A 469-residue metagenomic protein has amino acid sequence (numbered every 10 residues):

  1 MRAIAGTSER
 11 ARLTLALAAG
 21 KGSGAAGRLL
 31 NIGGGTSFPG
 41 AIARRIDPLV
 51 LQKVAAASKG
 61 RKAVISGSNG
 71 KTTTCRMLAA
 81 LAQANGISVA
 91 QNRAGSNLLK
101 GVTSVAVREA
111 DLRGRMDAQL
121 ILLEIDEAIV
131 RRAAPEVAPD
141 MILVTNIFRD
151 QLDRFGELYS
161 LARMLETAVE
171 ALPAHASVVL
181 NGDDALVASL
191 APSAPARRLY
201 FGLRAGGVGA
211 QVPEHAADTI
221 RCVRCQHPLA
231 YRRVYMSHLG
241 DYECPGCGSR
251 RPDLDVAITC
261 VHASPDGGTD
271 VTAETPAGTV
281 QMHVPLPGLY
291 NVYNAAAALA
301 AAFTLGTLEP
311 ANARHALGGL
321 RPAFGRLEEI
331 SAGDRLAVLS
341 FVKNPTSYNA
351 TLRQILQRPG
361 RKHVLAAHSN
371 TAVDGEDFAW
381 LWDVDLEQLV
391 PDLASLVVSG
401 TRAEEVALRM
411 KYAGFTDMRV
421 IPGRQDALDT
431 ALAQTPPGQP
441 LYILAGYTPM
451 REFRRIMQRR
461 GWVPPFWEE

Functional and structural regions predicted by a protein language model:
M1-T36, T219, Q226, M236-G248 (+3 more regions): ATP-dependent carboxylate-amine ligase
S8-G202, G207-P213, A217-R221: Phosphate-binding loop of NTP-binding sites
I42, Q83, G278, F303 (+1 more regions): Short polybasic/polar patches that bind polyanions
G60, V144, F148-R335: Acidic, Mg2+-coordinating active-site environments of NTP-dependent enzymes
S68, S96-N97, P276, P287-L289 (+3 more regions): Short, surface-exposed acidic/glycine-rich loop or hinge patches that mediate macromolecular interfaces
C75, R131-A133, D153-R154, S189-A191 (+7 more regions): Short glycine-/acidic-enriched loop or helix-start segments at secondary-structure transitions that form or flank
L78, A82, V102-A106, A295-L305 (+1 more regions): Buried hydrophobic packing segments
A90, L199, H283, V338 (+1 more regions): General small-molecule cofactor/ligand-binding pocket signal
